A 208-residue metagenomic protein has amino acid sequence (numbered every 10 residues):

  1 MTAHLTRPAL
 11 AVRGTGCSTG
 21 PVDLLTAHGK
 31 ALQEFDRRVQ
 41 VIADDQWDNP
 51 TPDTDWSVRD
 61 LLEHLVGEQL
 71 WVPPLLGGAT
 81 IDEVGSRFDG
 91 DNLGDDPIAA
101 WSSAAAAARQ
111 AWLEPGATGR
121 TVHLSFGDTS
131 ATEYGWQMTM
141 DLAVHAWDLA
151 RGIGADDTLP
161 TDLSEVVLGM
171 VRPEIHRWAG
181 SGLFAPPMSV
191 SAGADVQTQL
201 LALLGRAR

Functional and structural regions predicted by a protein language model:
T2-R37, V41-T54, P74-R208: Structured surface interface patches that mediate subunit assembly and partner/cofactor docking
L61: Extended, alpha-helix-rich binding/interface surfaces that flank or overlap catalytic cores and mediate recognition
H64-L65: Glycine-rich loop at the start of a catalytic domain that most often binds anionic cofactors/ligands
